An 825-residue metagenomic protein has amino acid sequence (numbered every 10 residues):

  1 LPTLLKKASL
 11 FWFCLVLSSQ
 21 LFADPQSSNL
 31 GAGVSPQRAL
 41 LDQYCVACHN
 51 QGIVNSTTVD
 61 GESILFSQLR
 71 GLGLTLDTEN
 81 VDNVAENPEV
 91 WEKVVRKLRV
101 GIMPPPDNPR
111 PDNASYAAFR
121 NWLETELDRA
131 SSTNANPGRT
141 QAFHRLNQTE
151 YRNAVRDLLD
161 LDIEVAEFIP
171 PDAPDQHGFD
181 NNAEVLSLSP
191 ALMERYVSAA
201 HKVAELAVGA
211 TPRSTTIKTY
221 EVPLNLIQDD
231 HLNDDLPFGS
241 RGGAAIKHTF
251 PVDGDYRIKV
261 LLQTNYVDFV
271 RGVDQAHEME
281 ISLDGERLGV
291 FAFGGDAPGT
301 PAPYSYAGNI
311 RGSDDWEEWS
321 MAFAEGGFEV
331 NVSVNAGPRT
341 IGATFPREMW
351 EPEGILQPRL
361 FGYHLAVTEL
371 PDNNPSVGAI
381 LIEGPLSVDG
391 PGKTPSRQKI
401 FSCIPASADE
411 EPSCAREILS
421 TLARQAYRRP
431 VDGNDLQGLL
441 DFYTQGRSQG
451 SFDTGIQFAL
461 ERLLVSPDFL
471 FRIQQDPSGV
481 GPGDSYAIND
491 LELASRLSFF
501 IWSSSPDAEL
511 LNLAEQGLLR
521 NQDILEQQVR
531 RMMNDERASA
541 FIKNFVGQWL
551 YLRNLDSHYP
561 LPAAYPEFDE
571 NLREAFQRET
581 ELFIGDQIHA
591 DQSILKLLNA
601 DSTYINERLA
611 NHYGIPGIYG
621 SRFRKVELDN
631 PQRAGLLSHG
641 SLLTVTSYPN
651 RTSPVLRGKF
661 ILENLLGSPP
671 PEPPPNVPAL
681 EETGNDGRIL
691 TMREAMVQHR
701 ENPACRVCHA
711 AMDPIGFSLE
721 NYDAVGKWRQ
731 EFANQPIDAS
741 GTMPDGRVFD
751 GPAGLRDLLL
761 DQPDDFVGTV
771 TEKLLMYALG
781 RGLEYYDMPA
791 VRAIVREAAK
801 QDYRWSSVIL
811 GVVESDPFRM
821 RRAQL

Functional and structural regions predicted by a protein language model:
L1-K6: N-terminal secretory signal peptides that target proteins for export/translocation
S9-Q20: Bacterial N-terminal signal peptides
L21-L224, D230-D234, I281-D284, G342-A406 (+15 more regions): Aromatic- and Gly/Pro-enriched helix-to-coil junctions and flexible linker segments
H49, R339, H709: Histidine-centered active-site/metal-ligand motif
T211-G243, I258, G308-N309, E317-S320: Extended, folded domain segments that form the structural surfaces/walls around functional sites
D234-S240, A244-T264, F269-R271, A276-G285 (+9 more regions): Long, His/Glu/Asp-enriched segments that create or flank divalent metal/ion-associated functional microenvironments
V252-D253, N335-A336, G433: Surface-exposed loops/turns
N265, D274-T340, T344-T368: Beta-strand-rich ligand-recognition modules
